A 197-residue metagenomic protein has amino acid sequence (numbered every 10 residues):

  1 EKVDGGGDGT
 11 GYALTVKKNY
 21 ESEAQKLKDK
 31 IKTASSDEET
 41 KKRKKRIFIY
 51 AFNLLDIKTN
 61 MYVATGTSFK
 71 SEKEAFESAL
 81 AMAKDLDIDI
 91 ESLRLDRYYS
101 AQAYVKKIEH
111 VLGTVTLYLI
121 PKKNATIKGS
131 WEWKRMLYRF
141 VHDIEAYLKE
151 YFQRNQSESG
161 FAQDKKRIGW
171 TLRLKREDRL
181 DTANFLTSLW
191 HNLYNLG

Functional and structural regions predicted by a protein language model:
E1-K107: Polybasic low-complexity intrinsically disordered regions
A13-N19, K128-G129, A183-F185: Short, solvent-exposed polar/charged micro-motifs at secondary-structure junctions
A83-D85, T114-V115, A183-F185: Juxtamembrane/interface motifs at transmembrane-helix termini
Y98-Q163: Helix-centered, glycine/charged polyanion-binding patches within enzymatic domains that contact phosphate-containing
Y147-G197: Basic, amphipathic alpha-helical segments enriched in Lys/Arg and hydrophobic/aromatic residues
